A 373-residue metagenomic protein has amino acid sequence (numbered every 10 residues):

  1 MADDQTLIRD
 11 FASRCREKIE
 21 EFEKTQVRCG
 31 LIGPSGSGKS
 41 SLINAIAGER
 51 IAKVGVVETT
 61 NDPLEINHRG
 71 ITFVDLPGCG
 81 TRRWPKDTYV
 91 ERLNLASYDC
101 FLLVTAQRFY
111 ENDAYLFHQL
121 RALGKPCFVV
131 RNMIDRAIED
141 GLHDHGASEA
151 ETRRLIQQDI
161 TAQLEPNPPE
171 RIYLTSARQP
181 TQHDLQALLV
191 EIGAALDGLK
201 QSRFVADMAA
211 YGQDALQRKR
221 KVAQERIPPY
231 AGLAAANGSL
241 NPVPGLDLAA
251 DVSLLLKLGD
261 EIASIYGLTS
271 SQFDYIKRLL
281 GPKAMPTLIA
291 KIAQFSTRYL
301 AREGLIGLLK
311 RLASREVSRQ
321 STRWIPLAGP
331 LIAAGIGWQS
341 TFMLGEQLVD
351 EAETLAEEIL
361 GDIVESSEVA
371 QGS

Functional and structural regions predicted by a protein language model:
M1-T81, A122: Conserved G1/Walker A P-loop phosphate-binding module
L64, T72-T88, V129, A137-D140 (+2 more regions): AAA+ P-loop NTPase catalytic core and its hallmark functional loops
V74-R121: Switch II of P-loop NTPase G domains
G78-T81, R108-Y110, M133-A137, R178-T181: Conserved nucleotide-binding/hydrolysis micro-motifs of P-loop NTPases
A96-C100, L123-C127, N167-R171: Short glycine-/polar-rich loops that comprise or flank the Walker A/P-loop and associated switch/sensor motifs
F101-A106, V130-N132, L174-S176: Conserved beta-strand segments of the P-loop GTPase G domain that flank and frequently precede/overlap
D135-A206: Canonical P-loop GTPase G-domain recognition
A206-S373: Alpha-helical membrane association modules
